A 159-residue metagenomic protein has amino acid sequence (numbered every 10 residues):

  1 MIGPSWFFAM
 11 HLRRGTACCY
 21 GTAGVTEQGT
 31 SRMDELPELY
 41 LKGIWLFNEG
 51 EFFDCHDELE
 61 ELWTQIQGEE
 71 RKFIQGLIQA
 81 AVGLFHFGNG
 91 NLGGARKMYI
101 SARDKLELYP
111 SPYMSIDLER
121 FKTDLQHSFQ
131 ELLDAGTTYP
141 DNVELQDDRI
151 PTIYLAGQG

Functional and structural regions predicted by a protein language model:
G15, S128, L133-G159: A hydrophobic membrane-anchoring alpha-helix module
M33, R71-F73: Residue signature of alpha-solenoid helical repeat architecture, marking inter-repeat boundaries and helix-start
F52-F53, L92: TPR-repeat structural position
I78, S111-L132: TPR/TPR-like alpha-solenoid helical repeat scaffolds
L92-P110: TPR/TPR-like (Sel1-like) alpha-helical repeat modules
